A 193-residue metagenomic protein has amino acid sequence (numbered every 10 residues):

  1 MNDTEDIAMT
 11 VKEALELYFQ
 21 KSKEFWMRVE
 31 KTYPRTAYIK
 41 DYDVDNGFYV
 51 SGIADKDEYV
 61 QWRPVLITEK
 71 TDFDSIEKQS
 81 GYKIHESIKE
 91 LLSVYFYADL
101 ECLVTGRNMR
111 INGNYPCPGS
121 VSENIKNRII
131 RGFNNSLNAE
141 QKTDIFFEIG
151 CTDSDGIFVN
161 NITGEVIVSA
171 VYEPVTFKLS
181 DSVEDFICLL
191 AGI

Functional and structural regions predicted by a protein language model:
N2-S154: A surface-exposed partner-binding patch
K56, V166-I167: General secondary-structure edge motif
G156, V168-I193: A recognition module on extended beta-rich or small alphabeta surfaces enriched in W/G with H and D/E
N160-T163: Short acidic-glycine loop/turn motifs at beta-strand connectors
